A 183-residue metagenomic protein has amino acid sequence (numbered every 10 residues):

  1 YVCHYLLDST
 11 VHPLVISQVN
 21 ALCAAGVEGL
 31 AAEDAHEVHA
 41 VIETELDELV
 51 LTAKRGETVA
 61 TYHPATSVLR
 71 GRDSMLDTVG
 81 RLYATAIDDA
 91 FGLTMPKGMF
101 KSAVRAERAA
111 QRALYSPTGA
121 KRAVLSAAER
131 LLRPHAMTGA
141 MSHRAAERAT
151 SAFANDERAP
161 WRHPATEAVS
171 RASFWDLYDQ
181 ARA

Functional and structural regions predicted by a protein language model:
V2-C3, L7: Short alpha-helix carrying the canonical HExxH Zn2+-binding catalytic motif
D8-A183: N-terminal leader/auxiliary helical segments
